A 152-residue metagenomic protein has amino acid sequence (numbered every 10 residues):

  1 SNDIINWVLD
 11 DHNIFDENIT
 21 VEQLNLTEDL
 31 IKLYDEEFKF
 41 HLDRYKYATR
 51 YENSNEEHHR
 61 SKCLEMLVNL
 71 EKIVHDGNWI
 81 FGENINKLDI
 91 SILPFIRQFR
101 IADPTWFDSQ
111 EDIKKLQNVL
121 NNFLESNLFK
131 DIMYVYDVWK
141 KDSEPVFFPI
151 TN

Functional and structural regions predicted by a protein language model:
S1-E65, N69-E71, H75-I80: GST-like domain detector, emphasizing the conserved glutathione-binding G-site in the N-terminal thioredoxin-like
L9-N13, R50, H75, F95-I96 (+3 more regions): Hydrophobic/aromatic-lined pockets within catalytic cores
D16-T20, W106-E111: Structural helix-adjacent loops and short alpha-helical linkers that scaffold large soluble proteins
L33, N69, P94-Q98, N118-E125: Alpha-helical scaffold segments in carbohydrate-active enzymes
R44-K46, N121-K141: Charged/polar, low-hydrophobicity segments characteristic of intrinsically disordered regions and flexible loops
H58-M66, Q110-E125: Extended, well-ordered alpha-helical scaffold segments
I80-T105: GST superfamily/GST-like fold recognition
Y136-N152: Acidic/histidine-enriched, glycine/proline-rich intrinsically disordered or flexible terminal extensions
